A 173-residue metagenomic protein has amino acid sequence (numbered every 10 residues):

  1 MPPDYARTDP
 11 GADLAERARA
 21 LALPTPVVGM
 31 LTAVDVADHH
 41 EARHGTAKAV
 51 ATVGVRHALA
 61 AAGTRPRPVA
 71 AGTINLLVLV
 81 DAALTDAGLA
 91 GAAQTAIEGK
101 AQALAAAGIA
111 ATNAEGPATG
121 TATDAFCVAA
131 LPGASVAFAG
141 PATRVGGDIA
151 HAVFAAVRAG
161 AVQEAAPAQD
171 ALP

Functional and structural regions predicted by a protein language model:
M1-P173: Alpha/propeptide regions of enzymes that mature by internal proteolysis
